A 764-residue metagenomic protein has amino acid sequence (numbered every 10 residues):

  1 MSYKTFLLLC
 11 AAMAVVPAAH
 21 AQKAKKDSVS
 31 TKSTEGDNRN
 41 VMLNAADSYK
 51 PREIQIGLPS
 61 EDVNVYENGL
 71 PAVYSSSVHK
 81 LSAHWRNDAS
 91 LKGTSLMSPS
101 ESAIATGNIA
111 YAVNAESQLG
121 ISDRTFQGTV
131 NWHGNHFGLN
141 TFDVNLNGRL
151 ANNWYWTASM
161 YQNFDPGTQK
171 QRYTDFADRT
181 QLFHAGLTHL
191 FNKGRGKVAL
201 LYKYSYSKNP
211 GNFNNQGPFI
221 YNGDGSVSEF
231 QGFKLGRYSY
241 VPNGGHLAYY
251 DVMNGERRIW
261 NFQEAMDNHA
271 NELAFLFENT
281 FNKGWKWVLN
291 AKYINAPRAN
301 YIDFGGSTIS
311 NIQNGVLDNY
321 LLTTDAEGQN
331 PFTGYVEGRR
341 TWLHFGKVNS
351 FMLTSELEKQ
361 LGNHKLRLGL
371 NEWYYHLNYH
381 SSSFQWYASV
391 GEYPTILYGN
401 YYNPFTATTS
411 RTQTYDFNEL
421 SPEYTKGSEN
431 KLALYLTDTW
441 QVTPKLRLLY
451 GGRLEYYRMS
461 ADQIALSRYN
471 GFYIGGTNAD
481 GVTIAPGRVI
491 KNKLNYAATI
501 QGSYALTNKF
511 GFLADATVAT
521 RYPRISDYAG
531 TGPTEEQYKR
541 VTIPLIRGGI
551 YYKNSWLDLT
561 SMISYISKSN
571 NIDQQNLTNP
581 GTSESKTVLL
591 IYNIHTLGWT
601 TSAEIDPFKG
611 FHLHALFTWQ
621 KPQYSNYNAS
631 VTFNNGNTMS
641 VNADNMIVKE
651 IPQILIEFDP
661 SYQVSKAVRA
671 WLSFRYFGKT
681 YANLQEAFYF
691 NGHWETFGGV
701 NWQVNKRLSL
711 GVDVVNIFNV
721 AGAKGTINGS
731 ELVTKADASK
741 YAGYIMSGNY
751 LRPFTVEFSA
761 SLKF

Functional and structural regions predicted by a protein language model:
Q22-A24, S28, S33, G678-Y681 (+1 more regions): C-terminal beta-signal and adjacent terminal beta-strands/loops of Gram-negative outer-membrane beta-barrel proteins
E53, L70-S98: Short acidic/polar hinge/loop motifs at secondary-structure boundaries that mediate gating or recognition
Q127, H133-D165, K170-Y238, L273-L276: Transmembrane beta-barrel wall of Gram-negative outer-membrane proteins
N153-W156, K193-L200, G284-W287, N363-L366 (+8 more regions): Repeated loop/turn-to-beta-strand initiation elements of outer-membrane beta-barrel proteins
L190, K197-A274, A299-W342, Y398-L420: Acidic/polar loop-and-plug regions of large Gram-negative outer-membrane beta-barrel proteins
N254-I302, V336-R367, N371-S381, N418-R447 (+11 more regions): Outer-membrane beta-barrel transmembrane strands
V348-S350, R367, N371-Y375, N403 (+5 more regions): Structural signature of Gram-negative outer-membrane beta-barrels, strongest in the C-terminal barrel of TonB-dependent
Y565-S569, S585, L589-L684, S759-K763: Gram-negative outer-membrane beta-barrel transporters
